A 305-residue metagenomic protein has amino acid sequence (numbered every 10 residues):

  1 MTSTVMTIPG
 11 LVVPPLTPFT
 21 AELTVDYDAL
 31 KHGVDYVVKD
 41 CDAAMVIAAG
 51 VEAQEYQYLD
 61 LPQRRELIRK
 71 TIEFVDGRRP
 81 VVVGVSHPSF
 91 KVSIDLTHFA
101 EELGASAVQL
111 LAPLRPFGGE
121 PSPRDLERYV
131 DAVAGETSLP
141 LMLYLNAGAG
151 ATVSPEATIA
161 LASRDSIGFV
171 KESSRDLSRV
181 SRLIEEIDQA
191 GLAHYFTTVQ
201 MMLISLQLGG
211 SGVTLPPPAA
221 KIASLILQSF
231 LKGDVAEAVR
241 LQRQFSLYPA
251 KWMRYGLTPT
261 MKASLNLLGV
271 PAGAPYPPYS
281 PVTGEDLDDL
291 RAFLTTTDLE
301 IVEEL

Functional and structural regions predicted by a protein language model:
T2-G150: Active-site beta->alpha loop and helix N-cap motifs at the rims of alpha/beta catalytic domains
T7-P18, Y36-A43, G209-G210, P218 (+1 more regions): C-terminal alpha-helical cap/extension of soluble enzyme domains
I68, S93, V130, V180 (+2 more regions): A general structural signal for well-ordered alpha-helical segments in protein cores
A132-G135, A147-Y255: Catalytic alpha/beta core domains of metabolic enzymes, predominantly
L143-L145, S166, Y276-P277: Glycine-rich phosphate-binding "P-loop"
